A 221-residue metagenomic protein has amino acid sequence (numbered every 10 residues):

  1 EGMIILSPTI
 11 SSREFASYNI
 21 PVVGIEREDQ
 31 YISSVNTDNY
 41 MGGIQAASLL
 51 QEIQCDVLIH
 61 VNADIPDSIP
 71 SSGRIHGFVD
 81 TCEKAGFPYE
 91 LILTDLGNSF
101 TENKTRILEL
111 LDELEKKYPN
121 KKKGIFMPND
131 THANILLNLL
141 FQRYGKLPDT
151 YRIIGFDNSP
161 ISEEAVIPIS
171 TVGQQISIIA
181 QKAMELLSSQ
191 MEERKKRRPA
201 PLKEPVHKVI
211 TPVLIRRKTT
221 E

Functional and structural regions predicted by a protein language model:
E1, C55-V57, K123: Short acidic/polar active-site loop segments enriched in Thr and Asp
E1, K104-K121: Short, well-structured alpha-helical segments in soluble
L6-G42, T131, D157-I169: Flexible loop/hinge segments that line or gate small-molecule binding clefts
E28, D56-D64: Short beta-strand segments enriched in small/hydrophobic residues
V35-Q45, V61-D112, F126-N134, F156-S159 (+2 more regions): Hinge/beta->alpha junction and helix N-cap segments in small-molecule ligand-binding domains
A47-L58: Glycine-rich phosphate/diphosphate-binding loops that line cofactor/substrate pockets in enzymes
E113-E221: Flexible loop/turn connectors
